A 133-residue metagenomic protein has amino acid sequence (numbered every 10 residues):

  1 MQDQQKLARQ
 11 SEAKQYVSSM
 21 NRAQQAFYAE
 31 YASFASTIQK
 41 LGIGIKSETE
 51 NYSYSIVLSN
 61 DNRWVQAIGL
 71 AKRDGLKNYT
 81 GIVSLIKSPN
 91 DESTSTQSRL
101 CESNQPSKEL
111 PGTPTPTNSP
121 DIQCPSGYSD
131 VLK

Functional and structural regions predicted by a protein language model:
M1-Q15, N21-A23: Amphipathic alpha-helical segments typified by the pilin-like N-terminal helix that continues immediately C-terminal
Q15-Y16, N21, L41, S88: Short, well-ordered helical secondary-structure segments
A29-K133: Periplasmic/extracellular, small/polar-rich flexible segments of pilin-like filament-forming proteins
